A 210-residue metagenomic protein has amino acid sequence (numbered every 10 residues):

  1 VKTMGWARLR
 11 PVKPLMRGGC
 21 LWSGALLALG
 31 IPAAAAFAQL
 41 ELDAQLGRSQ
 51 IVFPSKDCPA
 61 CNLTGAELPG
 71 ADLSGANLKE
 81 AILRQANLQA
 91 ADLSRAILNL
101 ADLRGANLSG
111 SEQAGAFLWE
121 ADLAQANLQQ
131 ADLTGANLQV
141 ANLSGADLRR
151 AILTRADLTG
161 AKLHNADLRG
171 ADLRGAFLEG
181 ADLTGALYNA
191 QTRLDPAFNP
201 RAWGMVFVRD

Functional and structural regions predicted by a protein language model:
V1-M16: N-terminal secretory signal peptides that target proteins for export/translocation
M4, G18, K56-P59: Secreted/extracellular small peptides and ectodomain modules produced from precursors
A7-R10, A28, Y188, P196: Generic N-terminal simple sequence motifs
G18-P32: Bacterial N-terminal signal peptides
P32, A36-D210: Tandem repeat scaffolds
